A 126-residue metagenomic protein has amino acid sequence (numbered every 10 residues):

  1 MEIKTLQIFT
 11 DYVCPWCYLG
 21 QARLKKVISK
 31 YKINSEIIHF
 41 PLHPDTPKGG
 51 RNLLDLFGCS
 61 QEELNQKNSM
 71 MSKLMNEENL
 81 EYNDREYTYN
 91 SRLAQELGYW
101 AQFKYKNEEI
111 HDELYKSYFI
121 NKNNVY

Functional and structural regions predicted by a protein language model:
M1-E2, S72: Short, charged low-complexity linear segments at domain edges
E2-L24: Local sequence-structure signature of Cys/Sec-based thiol-disulfide redox active-site neighborhoods
Y18-N123: Structural alpha/beta surface segment adjacent to cysteine/selenocysteine redox centers across thiol/disulfide enzymes
